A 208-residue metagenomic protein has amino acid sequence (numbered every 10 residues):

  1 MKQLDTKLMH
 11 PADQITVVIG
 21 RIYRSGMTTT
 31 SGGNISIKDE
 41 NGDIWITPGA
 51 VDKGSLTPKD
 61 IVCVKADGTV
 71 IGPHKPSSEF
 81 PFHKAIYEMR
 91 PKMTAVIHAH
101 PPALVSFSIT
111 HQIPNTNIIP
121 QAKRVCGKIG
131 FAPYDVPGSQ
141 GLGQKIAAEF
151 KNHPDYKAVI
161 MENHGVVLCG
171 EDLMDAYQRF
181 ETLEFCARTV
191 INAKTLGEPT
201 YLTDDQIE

Functional and structural regions predicted by a protein language model:
M1-E208: Glycine-rich flexible loops
